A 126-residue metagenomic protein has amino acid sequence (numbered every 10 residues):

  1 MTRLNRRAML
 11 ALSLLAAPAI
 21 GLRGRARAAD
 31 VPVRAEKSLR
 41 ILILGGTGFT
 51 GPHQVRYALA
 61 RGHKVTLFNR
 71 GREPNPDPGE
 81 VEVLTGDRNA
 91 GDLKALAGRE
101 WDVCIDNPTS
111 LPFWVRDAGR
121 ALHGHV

Functional and structural regions predicted by a protein language model:
M1-A16: N-terminal secretory signal peptides and thylakoid transit peptides that target proteins across membranes
L22-S38: A short, basic/flexible loop-to-alpha-helix module at the beginning of a structural domain
L44-R61: N-terminal Rossmann NAD(P)H-binding glycine-rich loop of SDR-like oxidoreductase domains
V65: Short beta-strand element of Class I
F68-R72: N-terminal Rossmann-fold cofactor-binding loop
P74-H125: NAD(P)H-binding glycine-rich loop region in Rossmannoid oxidoreductase-like domains and their noncatalytic homologs
